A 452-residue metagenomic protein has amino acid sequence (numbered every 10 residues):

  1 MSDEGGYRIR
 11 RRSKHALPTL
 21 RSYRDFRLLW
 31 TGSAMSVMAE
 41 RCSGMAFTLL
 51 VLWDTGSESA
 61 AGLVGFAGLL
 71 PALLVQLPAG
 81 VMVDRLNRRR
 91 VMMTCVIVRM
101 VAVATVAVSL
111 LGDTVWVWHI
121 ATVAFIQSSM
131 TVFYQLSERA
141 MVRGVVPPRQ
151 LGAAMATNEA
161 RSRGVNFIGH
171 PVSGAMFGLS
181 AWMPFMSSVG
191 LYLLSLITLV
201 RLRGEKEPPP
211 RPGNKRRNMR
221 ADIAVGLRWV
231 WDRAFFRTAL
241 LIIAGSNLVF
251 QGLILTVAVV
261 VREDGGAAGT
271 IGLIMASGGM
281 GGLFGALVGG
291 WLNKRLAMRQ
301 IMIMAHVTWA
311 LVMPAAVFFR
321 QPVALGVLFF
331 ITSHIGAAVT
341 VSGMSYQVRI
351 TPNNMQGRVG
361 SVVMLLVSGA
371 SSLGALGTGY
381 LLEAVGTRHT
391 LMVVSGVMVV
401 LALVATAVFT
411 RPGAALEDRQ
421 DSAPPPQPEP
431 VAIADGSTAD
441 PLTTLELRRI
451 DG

Functional and structural regions predicted by a protein language model:
D3-R27, E205-L241, P424-P430: Juxtamembrane intracellular "pre-TM" segments in multi-pass secondary transporters
R11-P71, R228-G278: Helix-loop boundary and gating motifs at the non-cytosolic
A34, F66-L70, I97, A156-G164 (+4 more regions): Transmembrane alpha-helical cores of Major Facilitator Superfamily
A34, V115-F133, A244, A324-A338: Hydrophobic core of transmembrane alpha-helices in multi-pass small-molecule transporters, especially MFS/SLC-type
F47, F133-V146, A338-T351: Intracellular juxtamembrane helix-capping segments at the cytosolic ends of symmetry-related transmembrane helices
T48-T55, V106-G112, I168-S187, V259-D264 (+1 more regions): Transmembrane alpha-helix termini and helix-breaking/packing motifs in multi-pass membrane transporters
L74, P78, R85, R89-V91 (+7 more regions): C-terminal transmembrane bundle of multi-pass solute transporters/carriers
V117-S128, Q150-P210, G269-G272, A276-M280 (+2 more regions): Hydrophobic alpha-helical transmembrane segments
